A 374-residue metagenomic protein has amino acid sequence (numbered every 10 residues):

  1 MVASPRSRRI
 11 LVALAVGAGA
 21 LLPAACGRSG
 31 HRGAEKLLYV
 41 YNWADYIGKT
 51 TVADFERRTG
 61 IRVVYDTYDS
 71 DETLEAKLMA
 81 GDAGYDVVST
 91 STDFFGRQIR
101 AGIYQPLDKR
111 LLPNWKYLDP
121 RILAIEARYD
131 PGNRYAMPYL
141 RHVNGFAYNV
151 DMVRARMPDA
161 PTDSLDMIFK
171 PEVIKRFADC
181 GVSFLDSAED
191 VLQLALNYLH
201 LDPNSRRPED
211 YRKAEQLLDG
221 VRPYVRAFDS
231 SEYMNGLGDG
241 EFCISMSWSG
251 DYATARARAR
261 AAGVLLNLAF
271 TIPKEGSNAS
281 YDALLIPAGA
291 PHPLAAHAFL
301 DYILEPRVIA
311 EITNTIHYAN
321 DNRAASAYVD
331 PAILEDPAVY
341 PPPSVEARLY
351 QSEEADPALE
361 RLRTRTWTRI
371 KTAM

Functional and structural regions predicted by a protein language model:
M1-L37: Short, low-complexity disordered leader/linker segments with a strong preference for bacterial N-terminal type II
G27-Q98: Early extracytoplasmic/lumenal segment of secretory-pathway proteins
Y85-T90, R226-A227, C243-W248: Paired acidic/hydrophobic, glycine-rich loop segments that form the ligand-binding mouth/hinge of periplasmic-binding
S89-Y224, D229-G238, A255: Extracytoplasmic ligand-binding site segments that recognize negatively charged/polar headgroups
F94-R97, I244-L265: A ligand-binding cleft/hinge motif common to bilobed small-molecule-binding domains
Y211-G220, R226, V264-A288, L334: Periplasmic-binding protein-like
N235, P343-M374: Conserved C-terminal helix/tail region of periplasmic/extracytoplasmic solute-binding proteins
D282, P287-R348: Mature extracytoplasmic/periplasmic domains
